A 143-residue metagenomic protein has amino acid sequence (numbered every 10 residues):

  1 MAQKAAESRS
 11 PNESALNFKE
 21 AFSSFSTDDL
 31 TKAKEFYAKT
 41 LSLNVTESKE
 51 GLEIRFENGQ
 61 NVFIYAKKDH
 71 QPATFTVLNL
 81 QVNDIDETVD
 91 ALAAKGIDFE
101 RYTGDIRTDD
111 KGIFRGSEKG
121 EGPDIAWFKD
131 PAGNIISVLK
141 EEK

Functional and structural regions predicted by a protein language model:
M1-T31, F75-L78, L139-K143: N-terminal beta-strand motif that seeds the catalytic metal site of vicinal oxygen chelate
R9, L43-N83, E100-R101, F114 (+2 more regions): Conserved short beta-strand elements that form part of the metal-binding/catalytic scaffold of enzyme active sites
E13-A15, H70, F128: Structural motif
N17-E20, S24-V62, K67-D69, E87 (+1 more regions): Core segments of cupin and vicinal oxygen chelate
A21, E35, T74, G112-I113: Residue-level preference for alpha-helix termini and adjacent loops
L30, L78-I135, E141-K143: Vicinal oxygen chelate
